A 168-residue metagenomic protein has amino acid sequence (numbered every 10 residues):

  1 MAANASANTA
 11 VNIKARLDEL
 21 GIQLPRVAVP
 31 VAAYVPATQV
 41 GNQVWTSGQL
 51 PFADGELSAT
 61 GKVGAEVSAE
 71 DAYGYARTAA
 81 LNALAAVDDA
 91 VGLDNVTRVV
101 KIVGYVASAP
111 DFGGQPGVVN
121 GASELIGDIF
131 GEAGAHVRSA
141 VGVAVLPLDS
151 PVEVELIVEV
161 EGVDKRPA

Functional and structural regions predicted by a protein language model:
A2-A168: Short, polar/acidic, helix-capping and beta-turn segments at strand->helix junctions that line the mouths
